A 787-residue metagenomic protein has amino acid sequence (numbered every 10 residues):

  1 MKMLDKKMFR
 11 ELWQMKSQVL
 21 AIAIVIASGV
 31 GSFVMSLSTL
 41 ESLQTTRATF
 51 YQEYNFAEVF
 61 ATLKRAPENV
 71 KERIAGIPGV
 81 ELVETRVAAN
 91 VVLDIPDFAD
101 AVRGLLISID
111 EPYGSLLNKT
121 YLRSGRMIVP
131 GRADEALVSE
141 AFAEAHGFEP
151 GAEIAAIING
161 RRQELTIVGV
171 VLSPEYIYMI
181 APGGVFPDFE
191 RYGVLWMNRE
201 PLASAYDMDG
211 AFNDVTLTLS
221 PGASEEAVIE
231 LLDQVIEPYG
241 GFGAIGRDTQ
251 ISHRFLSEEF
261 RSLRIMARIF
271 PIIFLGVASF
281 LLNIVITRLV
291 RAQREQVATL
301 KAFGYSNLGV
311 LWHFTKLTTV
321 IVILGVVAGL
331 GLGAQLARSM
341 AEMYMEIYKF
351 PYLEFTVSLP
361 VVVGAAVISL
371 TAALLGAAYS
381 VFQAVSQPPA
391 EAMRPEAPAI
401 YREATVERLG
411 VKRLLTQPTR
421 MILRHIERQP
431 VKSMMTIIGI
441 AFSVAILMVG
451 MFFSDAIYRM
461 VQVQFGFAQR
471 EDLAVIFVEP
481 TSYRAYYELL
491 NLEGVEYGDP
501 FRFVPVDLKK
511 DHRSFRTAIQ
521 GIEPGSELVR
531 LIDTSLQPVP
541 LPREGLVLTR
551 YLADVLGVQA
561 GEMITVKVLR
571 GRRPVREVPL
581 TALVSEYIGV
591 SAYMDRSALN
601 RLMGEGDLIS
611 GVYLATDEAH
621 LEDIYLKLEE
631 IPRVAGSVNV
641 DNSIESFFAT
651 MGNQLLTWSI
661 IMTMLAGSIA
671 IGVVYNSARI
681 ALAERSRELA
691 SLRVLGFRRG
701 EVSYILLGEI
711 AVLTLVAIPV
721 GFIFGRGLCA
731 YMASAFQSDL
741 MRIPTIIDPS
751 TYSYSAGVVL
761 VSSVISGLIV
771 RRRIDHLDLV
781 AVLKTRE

Functional and structural regions predicted by a protein language model:
M1-G276, R288, N307, Q464 (+4 more regions): Membrane transport/envelope proteins' first extracytoplasmic loop
M1-V34, L289, S306, T315 (+6 more regions): N-terminal Sec/SRP start-transfer signal
K2, Q387-A404, D775-E787: Short cytosolic juxtamembrane segments of multi-pass membrane proteins
M15, R264, F280-V320, G672-T714: Interfacial "coupling" helices/loops that link adjacent transmembrane helices in transporter permeases
Q52, E58-K64, Q417-R543, V547-Y551 (+3 more regions): Juxtamembrane segments of multi-pass membrane proteins
G276, F280-R288, E295-A298, T319-P351 (+4 more regions): Small-residue-rich transmembrane alpha-helices
F501, I609-T616, Y625-S734, S738-T745 (+4 more regions): C-terminal transmembrane helical bundles of large multi-pass transporters and their helix-start/helix-kink determinants
